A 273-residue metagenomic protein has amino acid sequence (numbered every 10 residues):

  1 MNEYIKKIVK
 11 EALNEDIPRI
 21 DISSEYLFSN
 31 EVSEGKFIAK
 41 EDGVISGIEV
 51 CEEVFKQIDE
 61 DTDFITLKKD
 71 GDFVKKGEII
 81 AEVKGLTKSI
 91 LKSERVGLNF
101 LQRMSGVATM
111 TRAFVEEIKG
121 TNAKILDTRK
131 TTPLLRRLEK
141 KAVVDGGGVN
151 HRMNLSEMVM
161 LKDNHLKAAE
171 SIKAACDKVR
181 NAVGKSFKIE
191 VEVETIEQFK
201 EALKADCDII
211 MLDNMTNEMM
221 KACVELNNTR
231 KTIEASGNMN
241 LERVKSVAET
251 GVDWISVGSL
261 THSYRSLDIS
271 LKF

Functional and structural regions predicted by a protein language model:
M1-A205, I209, K221-L226, E234 (+2 more regions): Acidic/glycine-rich phosphate/pyrophosphate-binding loops and surrounding catalytic core that coordinate Mg2+
K6, L271-K272: Short alpha-helical segments enriched in small residues
N214, G237, S259-L260: Short secondary-structure boundary segments
S236-G237, I255, K272: Cytosolic regulatory modules rich in charged/polar residues
